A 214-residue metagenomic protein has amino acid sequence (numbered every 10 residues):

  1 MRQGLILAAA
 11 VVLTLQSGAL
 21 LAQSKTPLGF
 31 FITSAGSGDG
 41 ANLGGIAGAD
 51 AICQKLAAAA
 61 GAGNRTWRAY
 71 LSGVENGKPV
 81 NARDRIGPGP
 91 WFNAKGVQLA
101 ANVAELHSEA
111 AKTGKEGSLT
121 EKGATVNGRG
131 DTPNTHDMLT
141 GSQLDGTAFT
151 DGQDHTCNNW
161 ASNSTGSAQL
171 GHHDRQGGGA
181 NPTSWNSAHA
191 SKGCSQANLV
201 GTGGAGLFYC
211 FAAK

Functional and structural regions predicted by a protein language model:
M1-A8: Bacterial N-terminal signal peptides that target proteins for export
A8-A10, A19-L20: Cleavable N-terminal signal peptides
V12-L13, N127: N-terminal non-cleavable signal-anchor helices
L15-S17: N-terminal signal peptide c-region/cleavage motif recognized by signal peptidases
L20-K214: Secreted/extracellular ectodomain signature
